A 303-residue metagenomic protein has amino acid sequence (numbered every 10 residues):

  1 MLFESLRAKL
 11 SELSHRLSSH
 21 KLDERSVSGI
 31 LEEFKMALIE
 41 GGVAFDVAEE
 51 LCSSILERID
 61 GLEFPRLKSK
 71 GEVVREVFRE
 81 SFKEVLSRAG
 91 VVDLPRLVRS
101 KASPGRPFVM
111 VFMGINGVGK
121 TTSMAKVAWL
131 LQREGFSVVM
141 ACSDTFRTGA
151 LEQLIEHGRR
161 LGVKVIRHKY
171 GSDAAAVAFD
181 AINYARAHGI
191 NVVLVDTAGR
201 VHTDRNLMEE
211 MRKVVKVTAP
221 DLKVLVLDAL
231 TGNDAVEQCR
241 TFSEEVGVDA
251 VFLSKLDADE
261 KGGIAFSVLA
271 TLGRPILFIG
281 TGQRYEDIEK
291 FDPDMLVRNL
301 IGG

Functional and structural regions predicted by a protein language model:
M1-L2: Compositionally biased, charge-rich terminal segments
L6-S143, A150-Y170, F179-R186, N191-V195: Primarily NTPase-proximal linker/entry elements flanking Walker-type ATP/GTP-binding cores
L13, F34, I55, S81 (+3 more regions): Alpha-helix boundary/capping residues
S28, T121, R147-T148, A175 (+2 more regions): Short alpha-helix boundary/capping motifs
G29-I30, F108, P293-M295, G303: Short alpha-helical interface patches
G42, D144, D196, D228 (+1 more regions): Acidic active-site catalytic centers that drive phospho-/nucleotidyl reactions and related ester hydrolyses
Q153, D173-H188, H202-G302: Conserved catalytic-core segment of NTP-binding enzymes
A198-R200: Short glycine-rich anion-binding loops that position phosphate/pyrophosphate groups of nucleotides and phosphorylated
